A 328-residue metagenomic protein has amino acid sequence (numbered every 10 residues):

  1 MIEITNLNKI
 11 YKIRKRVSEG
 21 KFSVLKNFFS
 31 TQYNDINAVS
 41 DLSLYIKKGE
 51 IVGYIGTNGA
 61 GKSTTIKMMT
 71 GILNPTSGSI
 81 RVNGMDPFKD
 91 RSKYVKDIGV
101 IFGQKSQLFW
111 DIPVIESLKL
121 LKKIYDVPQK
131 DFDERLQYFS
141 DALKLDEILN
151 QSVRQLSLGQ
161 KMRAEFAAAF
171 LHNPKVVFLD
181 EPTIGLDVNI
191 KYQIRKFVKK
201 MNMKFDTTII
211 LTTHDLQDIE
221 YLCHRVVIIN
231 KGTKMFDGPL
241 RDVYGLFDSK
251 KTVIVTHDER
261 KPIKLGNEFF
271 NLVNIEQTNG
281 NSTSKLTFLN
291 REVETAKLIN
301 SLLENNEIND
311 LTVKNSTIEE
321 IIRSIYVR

Functional and structural regions predicted by a protein language model:
G20-N27, K119, K123, D131-I148: Conserved ABC ATPase "signature" region
S152-L156: Conserved ABC ATPase signature
N173: Conserved catalytic motifs of ABC-family nucleotide-binding domains
V177-E181: Catalytic Walker B motif of ABC-type/P-loop ATPase nucleotide-binding domains
R195-K285: ABC transporter nucleotide-binding domain
